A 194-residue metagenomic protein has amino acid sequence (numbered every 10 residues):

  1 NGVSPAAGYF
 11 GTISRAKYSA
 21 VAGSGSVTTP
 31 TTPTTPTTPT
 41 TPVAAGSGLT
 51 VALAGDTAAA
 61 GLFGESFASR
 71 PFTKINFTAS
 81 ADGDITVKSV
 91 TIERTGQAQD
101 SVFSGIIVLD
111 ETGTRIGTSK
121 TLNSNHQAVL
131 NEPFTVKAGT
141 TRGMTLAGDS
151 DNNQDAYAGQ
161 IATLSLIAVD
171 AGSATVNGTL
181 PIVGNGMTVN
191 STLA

Functional and structural regions predicted by a protein language model:
N1-A6, S14-A22: A short amphipathic alpha-helical interaction element
P5, V21-A194: Exposed, polar/acidic Ser/Thr-rich sequence context and nearby capping/turn residues that mark flexible linkers
